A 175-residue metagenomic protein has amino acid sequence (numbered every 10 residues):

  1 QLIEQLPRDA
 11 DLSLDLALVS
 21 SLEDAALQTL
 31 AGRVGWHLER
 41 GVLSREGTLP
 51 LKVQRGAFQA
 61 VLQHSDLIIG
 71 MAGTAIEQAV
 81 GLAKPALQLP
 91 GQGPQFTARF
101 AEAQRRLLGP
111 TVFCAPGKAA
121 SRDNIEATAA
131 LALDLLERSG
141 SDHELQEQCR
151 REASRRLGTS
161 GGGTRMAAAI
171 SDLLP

Functional and structural regions predicted by a protein language model:
Q1-P175: Nucleotide-activated sugar donor-binding and catalytic core shared by glycosyltransferases and related lipid-linked
